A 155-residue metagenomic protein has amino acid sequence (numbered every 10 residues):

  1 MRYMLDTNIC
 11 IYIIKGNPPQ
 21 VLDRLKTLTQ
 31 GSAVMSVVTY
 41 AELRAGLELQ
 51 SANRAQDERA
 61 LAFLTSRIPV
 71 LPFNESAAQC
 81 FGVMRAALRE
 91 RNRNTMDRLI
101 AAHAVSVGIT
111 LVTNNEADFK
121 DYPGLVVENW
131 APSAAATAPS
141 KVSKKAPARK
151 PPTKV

Functional and structural regions predicted by a protein language model:
M1-M35, L47-F63, S133-P139, K144-A146 (+1 more regions): Short, well-structured N-terminal submotif of metal-dependent ribonuclease cores
D6-N8, V21, L43, F81 (+3 more regions): Generic structural signal for small/hydrophobic residues in well-ordered secondary structure, especially within
N8-I9, V38-A41, S76, A117: Alpha-helix/helix-capping structural signal
Y40, E58-L61, A78, D97: A general structural signal for well-ordered alpha-helical segments in protein cores
R44, A62-T65, G82: Amphipathic alpha-helical segments within well-ordered protein domains
I68-N114, K141-V155: Active-site neighborhoods of divalent-metal-dependent phosphate/nucleic-acid chemistry enzymes
